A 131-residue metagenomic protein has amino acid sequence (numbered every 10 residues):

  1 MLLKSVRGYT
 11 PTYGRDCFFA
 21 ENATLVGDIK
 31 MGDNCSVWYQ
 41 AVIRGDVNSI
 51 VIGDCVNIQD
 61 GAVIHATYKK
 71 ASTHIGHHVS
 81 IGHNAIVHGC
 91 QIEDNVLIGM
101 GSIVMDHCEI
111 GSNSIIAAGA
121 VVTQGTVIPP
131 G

Functional and structural regions predicted by a protein language model:
M1-L2: Basic/polar N-terminal segments that are highly enriched at the extreme N-terminus, encompassing both cleavable
V6-P129: Structural signal for interior beta-strand "rungs" in well-ordered beta-sheet cores of soluble enzyme domains
